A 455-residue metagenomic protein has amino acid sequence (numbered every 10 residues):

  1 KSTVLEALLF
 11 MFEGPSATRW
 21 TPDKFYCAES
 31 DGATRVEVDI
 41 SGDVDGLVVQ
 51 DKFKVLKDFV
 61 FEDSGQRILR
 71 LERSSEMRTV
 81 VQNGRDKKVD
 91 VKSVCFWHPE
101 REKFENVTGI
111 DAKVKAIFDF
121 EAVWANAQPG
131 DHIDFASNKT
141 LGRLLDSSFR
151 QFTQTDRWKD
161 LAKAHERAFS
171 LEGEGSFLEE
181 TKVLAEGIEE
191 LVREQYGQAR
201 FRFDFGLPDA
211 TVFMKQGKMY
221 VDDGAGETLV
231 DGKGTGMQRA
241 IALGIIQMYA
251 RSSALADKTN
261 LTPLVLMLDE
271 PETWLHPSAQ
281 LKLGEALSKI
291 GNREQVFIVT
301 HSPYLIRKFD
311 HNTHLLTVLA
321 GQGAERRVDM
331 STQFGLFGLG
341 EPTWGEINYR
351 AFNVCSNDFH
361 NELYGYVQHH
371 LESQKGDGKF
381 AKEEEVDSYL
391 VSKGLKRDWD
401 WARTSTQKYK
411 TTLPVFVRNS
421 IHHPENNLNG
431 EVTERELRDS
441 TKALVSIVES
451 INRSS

Functional and structural regions predicted by a protein language model:
K1-E13, R19, V212-P342: Switch/communication elements of ASCE P-loop NTPase nucleotide-binding domains
L5-G65: Conserved P-loop NTP-binding catalytic core
D31-V36, R67-L69, A116-F120, P263 (+2 more regions): Short glycine-/polar-rich loops that comprise or flank the Walker A/P-loop and associated switch/sensor motifs
I40-V44, S75-T79, A225: Beta-strand elements of well-folded, non-transmembrane domains
V49-D160, T412-N419: Electropositive, glycine-dotted interaction segments that contact anionic polymers or phosphate-rich ligands
F104-I188, W344, N348-V354, E362-H370 (+1 more regions): Coupling/switch segment of ABC-type P-loop NTPase heads
P129-V265, S405, T412-F416: Extended helical coiled-coil dimerization/tether regions that scaffold and oligomerize large DNA-maintenance assemblies
S288-N292, P303-S455: RecA-like P-loop NTPase motor core
